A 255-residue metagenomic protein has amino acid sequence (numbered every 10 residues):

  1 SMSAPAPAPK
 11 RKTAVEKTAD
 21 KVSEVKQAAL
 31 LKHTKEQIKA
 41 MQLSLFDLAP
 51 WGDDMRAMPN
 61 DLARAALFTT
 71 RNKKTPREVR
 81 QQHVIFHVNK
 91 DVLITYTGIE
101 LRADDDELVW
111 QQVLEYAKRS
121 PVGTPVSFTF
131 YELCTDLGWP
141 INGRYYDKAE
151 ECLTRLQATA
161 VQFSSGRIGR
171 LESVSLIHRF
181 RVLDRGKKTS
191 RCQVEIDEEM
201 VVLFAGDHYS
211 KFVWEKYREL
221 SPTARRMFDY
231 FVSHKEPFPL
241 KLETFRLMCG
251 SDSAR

Functional and structural regions predicted by a protein language model:
S1-R255: Charged, alpha-helix-forming regions
